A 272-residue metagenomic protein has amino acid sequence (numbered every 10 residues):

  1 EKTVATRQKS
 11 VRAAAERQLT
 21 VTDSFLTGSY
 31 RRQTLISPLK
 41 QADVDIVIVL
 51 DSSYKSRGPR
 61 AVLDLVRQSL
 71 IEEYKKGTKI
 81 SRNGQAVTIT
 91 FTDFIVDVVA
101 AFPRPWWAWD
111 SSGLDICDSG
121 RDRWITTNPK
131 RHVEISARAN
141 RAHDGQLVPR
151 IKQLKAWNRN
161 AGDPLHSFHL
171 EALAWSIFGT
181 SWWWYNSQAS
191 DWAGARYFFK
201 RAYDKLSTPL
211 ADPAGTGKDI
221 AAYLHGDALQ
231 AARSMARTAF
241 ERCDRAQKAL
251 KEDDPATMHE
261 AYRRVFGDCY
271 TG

Functional and structural regions predicted by a protein language model:
E1-F25, R150: Helical scaffold of the NTase/Pol beta-like nucleotidyltransferase catalytic core
S10-T20, L65, S69-E73, A156-W157: Generic non-transmembrane alpha-helical segments
S24-T34: Short, solvent-exposed beta-alpha or beta-beta edge segments that form flexible loop/patches at the rim of ligand
G28, T78-R82, S167: Short beta-strand
Q33-R67: Catalytic metal-binding acidic patch
L63-G113: Conserved catalytic core of two-metal-ion nucleotidyltransferases
V99-G145: Acidic/Ser/Thr-rich, low-complexity mid-to-C-terminal regulatory regions of eukaryotic proteins
Q146-R264: Conserved nucleotidyltransferase catalytic core and NTase-mimicking acidic/glycine-rich helix/loop elements in nucleic
